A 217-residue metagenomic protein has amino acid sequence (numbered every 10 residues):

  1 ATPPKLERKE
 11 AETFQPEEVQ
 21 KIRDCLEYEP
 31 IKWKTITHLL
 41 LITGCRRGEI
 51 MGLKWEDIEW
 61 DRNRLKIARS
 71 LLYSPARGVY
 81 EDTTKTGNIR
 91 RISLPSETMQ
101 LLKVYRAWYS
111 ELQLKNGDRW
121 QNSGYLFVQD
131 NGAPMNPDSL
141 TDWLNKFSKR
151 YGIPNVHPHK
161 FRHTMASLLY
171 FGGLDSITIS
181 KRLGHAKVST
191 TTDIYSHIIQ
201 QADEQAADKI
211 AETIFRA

Functional and structural regions predicted by a protein language model:
A1-L53, W60-D61, N88-I89, E97-Q100 (+2 more regions): Basic, Lys/Arg- and aromatic-enriched nucleic-acid-binding interface segment
P4-K5, T13, L71, M99 (+1 more regions): Catalytic-site neighborhood detector that most strongly recognizes the C-terminal catalytic loop/helix of tyrosine
Q20, D24-K34, T43, I92 (+3 more regions): Short, basic (Lys/Arg/His-rich) helix/loop patches that form interaction surfaces in the mid-to-C-terminal regions
D24, R62, P75-T98, V104 (+4 more regions): C-terminal secondary-structure termini that scaffold catalytic or DNA-interacting sites
T43, T84-T86, T98, T164 (+2 more regions): Ser/Thr-centric signal marking residues that sit in or immediately flank functional binding/regulatory motifs
G52-I58, S180-A186, S196: A short, basic/aromatic helix-end/turn motif that makes direct DNA contacts
